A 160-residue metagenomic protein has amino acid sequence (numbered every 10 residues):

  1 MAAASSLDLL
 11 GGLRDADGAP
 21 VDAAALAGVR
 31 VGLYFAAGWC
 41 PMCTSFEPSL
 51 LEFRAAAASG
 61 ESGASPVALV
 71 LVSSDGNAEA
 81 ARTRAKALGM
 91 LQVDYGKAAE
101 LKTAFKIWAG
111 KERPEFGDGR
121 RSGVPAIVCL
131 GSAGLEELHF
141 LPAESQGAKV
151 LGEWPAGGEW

Functional and structural regions predicted by a protein language model:
A4-V31, S49, A56: A short beta-strand-turn-helix
V21, P41-M42, N77-A80, Q92 (+3 more regions): Eukaryotic short linear interaction motifs
G28-R30, S65-V67, G89-M90: Loop/turn elements at helix/coil->beta-strand transitions in domains of secreted/extracellular proteins
L33-Y34, V70-V72, Q92: Structural recognition of the beta-strand scaffold that forms the well-ordered cores of secreted hydrolase catalytic
F35-E52: Conserved redox-active cysteine motifs that mediate thiol-disulfide chemistry, especially di-cysteine Cys-X(1-2)-Cys
E47-K86: Structural microenvironment flanking redox-active thiols in thiol-disulfide oxidoreductases
S74-G123, V128-C129: Thioredoxin-like thiol-disulfide oxidoreductase module
Y95-K97, F116-W160: Non-catalytic, surface beta->alpha helical segment in thiol-disulfide oxidoreductase systems
